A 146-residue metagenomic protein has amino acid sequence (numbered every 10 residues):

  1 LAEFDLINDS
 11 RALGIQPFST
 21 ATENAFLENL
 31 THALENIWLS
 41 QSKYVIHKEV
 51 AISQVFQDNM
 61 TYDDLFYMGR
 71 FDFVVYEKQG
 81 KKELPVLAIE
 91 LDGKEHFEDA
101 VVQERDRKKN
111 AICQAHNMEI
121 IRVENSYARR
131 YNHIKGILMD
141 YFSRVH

Functional and structural regions predicted by a protein language model:
L1-H146: Nucleic-acid endo/exonuclease domains
